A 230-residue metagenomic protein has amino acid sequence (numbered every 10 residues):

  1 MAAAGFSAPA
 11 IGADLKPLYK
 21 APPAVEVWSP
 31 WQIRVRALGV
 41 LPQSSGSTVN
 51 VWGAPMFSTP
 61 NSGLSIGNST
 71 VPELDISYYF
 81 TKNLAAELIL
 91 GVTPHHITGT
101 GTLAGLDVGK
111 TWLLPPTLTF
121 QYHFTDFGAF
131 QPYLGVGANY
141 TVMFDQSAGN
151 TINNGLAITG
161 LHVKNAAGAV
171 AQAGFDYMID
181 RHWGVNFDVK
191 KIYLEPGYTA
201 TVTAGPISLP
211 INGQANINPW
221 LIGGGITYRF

Functional and structural regions predicted by a protein language model:
A3-A10: C-terminal segment of classical bacterial N-terminal signal peptides
A8, S29, K82, D126-P132 (+1 more regions): Short coil turns and loop connectors of transmembrane beta-barrels in diderm outer membranes and organellar homologs
I11-P72, T227-R229: Short glycine/proline- and aromatic-enriched beta-strand/turn motifs that initiate or cap beta-hairpins
Y19, G39-L41, L74-N150, I217-F230: Gram-negative (and chloroplast) outer-membrane scaffold detector with strong preference for beta-barrel transmembrane
P30-Q32, S69-V71, L113-T117, A166-V170 (+1 more regions): Transmembrane beta-barrel architecture of outer-membrane proteins
S45-W52, H96-G105, F144-L156, Y198-G205: Outer-membrane beta-barrel translocator domains and adjoining extracellular loop/strand segments of Gram-negative
S58-S62, G101-G109, N154-L161, S208-Q214: Extracellular loop and loop/strand-boundary signature of outer-membrane beta-barrel proteins
D180-F230: Predominantly the C-terminal beta-signal and adjacent terminal strand-loop region of outer-membrane beta-barrel
